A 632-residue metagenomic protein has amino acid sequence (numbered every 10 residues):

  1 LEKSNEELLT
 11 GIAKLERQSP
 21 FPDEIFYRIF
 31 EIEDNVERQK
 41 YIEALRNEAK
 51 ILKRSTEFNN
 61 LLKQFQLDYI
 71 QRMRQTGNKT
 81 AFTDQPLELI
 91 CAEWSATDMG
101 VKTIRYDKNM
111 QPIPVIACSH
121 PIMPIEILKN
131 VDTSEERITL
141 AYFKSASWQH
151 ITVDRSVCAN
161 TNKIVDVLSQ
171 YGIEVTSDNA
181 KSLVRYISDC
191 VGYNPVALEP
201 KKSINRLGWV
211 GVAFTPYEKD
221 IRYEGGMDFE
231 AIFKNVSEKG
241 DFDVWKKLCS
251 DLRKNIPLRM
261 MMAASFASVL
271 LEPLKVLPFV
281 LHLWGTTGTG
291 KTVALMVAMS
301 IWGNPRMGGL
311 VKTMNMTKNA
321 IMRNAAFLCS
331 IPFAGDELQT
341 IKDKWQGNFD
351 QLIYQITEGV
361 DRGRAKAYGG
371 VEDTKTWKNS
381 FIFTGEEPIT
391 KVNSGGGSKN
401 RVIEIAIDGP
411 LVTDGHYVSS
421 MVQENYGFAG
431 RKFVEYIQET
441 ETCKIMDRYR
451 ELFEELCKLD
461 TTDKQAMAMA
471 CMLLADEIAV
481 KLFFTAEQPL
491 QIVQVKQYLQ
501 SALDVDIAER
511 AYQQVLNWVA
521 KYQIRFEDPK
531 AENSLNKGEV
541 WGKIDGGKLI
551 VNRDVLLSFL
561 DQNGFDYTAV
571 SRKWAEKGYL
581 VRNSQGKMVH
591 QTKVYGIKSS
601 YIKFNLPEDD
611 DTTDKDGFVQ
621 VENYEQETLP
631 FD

Functional and structural regions predicted by a protein language model:
E2-I12, S19-F21, D34-I256, R323-N324 (+2 more regions): Conserved glycine-centered beta->alpha loop in an early N-terminal alpha/beta scaffold
I32-Q39, K63-T80, V196-L252, C443-D632: DNA transaction DNA-binding modules
D220-M307: P-loop NTPase catalytic core of nucleic-acid-dependent motor ATPases
A294-Q346: AAA+/P-loop NTPase substrate/partner-engagement loops
A326-L328, K366-F383, S398: AAA+/SF3 P-loop NTPase mechanochemical coupling elements
E337, K378-P388, A406-D408: A short beta-strand-to-loop transition that corresponds to the Sensor-1 phosphate-sensing loop of AAA+ P-loop ATPases
F349-R364: Conserved catalytic/switch belt of AAA+ P-loop NTPases
K375-W377, N393-F483: Phosphate-sensing "switch" segment of ASCE/P-loop ATPases
